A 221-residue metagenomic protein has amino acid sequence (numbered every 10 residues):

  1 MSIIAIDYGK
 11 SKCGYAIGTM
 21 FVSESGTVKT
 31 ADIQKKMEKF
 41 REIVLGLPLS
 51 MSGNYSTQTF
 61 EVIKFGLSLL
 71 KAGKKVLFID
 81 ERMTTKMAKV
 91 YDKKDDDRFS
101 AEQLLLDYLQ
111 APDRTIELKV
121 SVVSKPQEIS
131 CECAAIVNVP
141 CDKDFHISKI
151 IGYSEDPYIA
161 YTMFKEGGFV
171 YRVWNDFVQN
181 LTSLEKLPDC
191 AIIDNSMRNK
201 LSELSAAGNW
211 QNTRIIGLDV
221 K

Functional and structural regions predicted by a protein language model:
M1-S130, I151-I193, R198-N199, S205-K221: Phosphate- and other anionic-substrate recognition elements at nucleic-acid/protein interfaces
E132-P140, I150-G152: Conserved class I S-adenosyl-L-methionine
V139-C141, M197-R198: Short beta->alpha connector loops
P140-I147, M163: Conserved SAM-binding loop of SAM-dependent methyltransferases across substrates and taxa, primarily the Class I
